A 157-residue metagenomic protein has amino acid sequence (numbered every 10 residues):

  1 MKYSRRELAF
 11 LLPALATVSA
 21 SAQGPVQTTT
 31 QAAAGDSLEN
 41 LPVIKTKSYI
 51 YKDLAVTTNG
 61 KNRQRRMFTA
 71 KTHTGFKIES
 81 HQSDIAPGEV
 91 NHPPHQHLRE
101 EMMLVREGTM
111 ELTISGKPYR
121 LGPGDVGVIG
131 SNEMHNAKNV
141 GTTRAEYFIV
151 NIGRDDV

Functional and structural regions predicted by a protein language model:
Y3-S4, L15-K77: A short, N-terminal "cap"/entry segment at the start of jelly-roll beta-barrel domains of the cupin/DSBH fold
R5-F10: Sec-dependent signal peptide recognition, specifically the positively charged N-region followed immediately by
I78-H81, V126: Aromatic/pi-system hotspot detector in well-structured domains
H81-Q96: Conserved short histidine dyad/triad with adjacent acidic residue
V90-H92, E111, G127, S131-N136: Histidine-centered metal-chelating micro-motifs
E100, V105-M110: Glycine- and acidic-residue-biased ligand/ion/polar-headgroup-sensing regions
K117-S131: Short acidic-glycine-tyrosine-enriched beta hairpin
S131-D156: Ligand-binding loop in jelly-roll beta-barrel domains
